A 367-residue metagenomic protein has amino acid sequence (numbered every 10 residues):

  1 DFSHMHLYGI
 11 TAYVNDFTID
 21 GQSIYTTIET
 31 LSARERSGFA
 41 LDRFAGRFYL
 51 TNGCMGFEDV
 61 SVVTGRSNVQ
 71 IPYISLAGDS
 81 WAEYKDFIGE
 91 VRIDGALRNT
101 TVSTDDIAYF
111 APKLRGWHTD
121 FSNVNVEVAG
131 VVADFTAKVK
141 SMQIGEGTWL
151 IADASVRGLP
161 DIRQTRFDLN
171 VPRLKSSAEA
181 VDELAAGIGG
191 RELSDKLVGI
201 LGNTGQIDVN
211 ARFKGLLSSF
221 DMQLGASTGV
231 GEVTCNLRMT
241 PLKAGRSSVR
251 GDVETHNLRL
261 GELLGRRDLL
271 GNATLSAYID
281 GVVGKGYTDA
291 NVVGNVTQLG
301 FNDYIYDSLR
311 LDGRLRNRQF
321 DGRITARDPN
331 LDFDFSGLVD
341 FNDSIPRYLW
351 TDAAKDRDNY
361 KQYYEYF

Functional and structural regions predicted by a protein language model:
D1-F367: Interface amphipathic segments
